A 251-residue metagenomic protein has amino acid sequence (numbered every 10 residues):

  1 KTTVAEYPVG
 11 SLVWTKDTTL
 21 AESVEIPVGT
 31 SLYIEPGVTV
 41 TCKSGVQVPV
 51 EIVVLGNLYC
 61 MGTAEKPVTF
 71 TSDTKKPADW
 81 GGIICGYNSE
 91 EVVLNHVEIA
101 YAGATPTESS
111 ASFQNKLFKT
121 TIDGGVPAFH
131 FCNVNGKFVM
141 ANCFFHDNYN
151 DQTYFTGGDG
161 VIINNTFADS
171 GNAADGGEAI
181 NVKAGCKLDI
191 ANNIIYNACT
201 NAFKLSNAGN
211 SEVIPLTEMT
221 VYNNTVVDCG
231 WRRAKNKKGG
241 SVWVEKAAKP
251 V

Functional and structural regions predicted by a protein language model:
K1-V251: Extracellular beta-rich repeat passengers
